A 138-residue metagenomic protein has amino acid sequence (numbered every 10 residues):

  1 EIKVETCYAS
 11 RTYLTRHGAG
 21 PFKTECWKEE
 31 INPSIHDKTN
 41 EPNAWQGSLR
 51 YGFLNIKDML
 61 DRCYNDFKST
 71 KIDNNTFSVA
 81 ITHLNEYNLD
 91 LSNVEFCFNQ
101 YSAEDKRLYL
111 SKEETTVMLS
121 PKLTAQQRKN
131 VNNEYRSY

Functional and structural regions predicted by a protein language model:
E1-Y138: Non-transmembrane, aqueous-exposed alpha-helical and coiled segments at domain scale
